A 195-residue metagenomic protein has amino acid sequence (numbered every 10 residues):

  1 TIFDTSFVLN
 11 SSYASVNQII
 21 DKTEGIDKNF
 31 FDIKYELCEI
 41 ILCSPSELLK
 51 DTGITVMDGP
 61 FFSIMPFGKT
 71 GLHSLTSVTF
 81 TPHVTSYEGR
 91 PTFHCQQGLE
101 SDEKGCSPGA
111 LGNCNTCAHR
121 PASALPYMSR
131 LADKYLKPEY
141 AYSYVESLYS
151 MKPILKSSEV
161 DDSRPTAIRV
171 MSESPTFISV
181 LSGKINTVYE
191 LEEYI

Functional and structural regions predicted by a protein language model:
I2-M57, F67-H73, C95: Central helical "cap/lid" subdomain
N10, S63-M65, H73-S77, S179-V180: Short hydrophobic-aromatic micro-motifs
A14-V16, F80-P82, K184-N186: Short, solvent-exposed loop/turn segments at secondary-structure junctions
I19-D21, T85, E190: Short glycine-/acidic-enriched loop or helix-start segments at secondary-structure transitions that form or flank
P60: Short beta-strand or tight-loop elements that sit immediately N-terminal to catalytic metal-binding acidic residues
M65-F67, V170-M171: Short beta-strand micro-motifs enriched in acidic
T70-L72, F80-K152: Flavin-binding catalytic cores
H119, P126-I195: C-terminal catalytic lobe of FAD-dependent flavoproteins
